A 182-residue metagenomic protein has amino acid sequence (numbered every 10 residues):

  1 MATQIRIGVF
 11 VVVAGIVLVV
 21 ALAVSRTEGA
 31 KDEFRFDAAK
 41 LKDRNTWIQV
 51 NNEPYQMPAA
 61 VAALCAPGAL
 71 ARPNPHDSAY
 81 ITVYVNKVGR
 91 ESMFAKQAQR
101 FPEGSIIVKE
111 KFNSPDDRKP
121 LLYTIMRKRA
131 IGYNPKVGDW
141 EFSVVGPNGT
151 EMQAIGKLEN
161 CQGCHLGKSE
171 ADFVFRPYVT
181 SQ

Functional and structural regions predicted by a protein language model:
M1-V13: N-terminal Sec-pathway targeting helices
F10-G89: General detector of N-terminal leader/presequence modules that precede the first folded domain
G29-R35, A39-M57, F94-Q182: Sequence context surrounding c-type heme c attachment/ligation sites in exported
